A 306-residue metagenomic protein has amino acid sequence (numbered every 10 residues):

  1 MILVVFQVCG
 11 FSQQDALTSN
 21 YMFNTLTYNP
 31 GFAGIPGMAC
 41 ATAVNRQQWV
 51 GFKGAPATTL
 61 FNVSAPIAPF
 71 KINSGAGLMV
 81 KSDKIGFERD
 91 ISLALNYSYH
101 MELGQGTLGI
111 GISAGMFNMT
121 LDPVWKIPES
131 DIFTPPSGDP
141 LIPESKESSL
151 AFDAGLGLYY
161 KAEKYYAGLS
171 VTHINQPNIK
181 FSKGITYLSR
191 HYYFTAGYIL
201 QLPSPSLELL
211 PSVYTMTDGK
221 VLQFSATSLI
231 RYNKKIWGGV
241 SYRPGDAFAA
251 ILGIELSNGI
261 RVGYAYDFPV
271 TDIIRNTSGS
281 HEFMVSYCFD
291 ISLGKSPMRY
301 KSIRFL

Functional and structural regions predicted by a protein language model:
M1-Q7: Bacterial N-terminal signal peptides
Q13-L306: Subset of outer-membrane beta-barrel
